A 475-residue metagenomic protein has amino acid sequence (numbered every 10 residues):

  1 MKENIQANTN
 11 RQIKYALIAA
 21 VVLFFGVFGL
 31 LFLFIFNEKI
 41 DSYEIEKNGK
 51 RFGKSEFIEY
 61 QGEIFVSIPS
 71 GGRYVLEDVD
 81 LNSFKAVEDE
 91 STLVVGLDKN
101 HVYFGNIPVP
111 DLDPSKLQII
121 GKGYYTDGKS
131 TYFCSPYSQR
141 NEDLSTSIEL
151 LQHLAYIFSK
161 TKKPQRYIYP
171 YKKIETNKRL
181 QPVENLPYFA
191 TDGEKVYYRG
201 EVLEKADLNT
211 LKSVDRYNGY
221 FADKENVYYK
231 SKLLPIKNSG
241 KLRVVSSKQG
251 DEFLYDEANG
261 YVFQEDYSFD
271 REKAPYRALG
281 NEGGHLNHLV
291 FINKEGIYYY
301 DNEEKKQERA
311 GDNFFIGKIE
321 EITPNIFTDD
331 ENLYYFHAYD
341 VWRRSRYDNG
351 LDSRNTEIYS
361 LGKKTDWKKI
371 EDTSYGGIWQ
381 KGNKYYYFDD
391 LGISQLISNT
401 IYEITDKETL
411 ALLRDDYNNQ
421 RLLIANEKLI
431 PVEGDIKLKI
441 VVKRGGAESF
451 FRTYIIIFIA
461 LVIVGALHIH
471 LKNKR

Functional and structural regions predicted by a protein language model:
N4-F25, E448-I456, G465-R475: N-terminal Sec-pathway targeting helices
F28-I35: Intrinsically disordered, low-complexity linker/tail regions enriched in polar/charged residues
N37-K47, Y60-V87, K99-Q118, G128-Q181 (+6 more regions): Surface-exposed loop/turn elements that mediate protein-protein interactions on large endomembrane-trafficking
E46-S55: Sequence signature of WD/YWTD-type beta-propeller architectures
E56-F57, R475: Extended, non-globular alpha-helical segments
S91-L97, Y124, N185-A190, R216-A222 (+6 more regions): Short, low-complexity cationic-aromatic patches
K129, E194, N218, E225 (+4 more regions): Short coil/turn segments that connect the beta-strands within blades of beta-propeller domains
I436-L438, V442-F458: Acidic/polar low-complexity scaffolding segments in large eukaryotic proteins
